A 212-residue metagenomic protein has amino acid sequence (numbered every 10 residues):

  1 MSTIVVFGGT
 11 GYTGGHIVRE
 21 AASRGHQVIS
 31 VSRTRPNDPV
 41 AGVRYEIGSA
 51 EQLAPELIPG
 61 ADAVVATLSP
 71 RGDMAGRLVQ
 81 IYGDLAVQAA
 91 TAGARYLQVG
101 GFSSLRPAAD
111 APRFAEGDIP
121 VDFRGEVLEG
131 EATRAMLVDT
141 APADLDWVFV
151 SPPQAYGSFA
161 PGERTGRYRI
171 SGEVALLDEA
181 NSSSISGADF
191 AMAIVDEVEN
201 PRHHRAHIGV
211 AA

Functional and structural regions predicted by a protein language model:
S2-R24: N-terminal Rossmann NAD(P)H-binding glycine-rich loop of SDR-like oxidoreductase domains
S30-N37, Q154: Short, polar loop motifs at secondary-structure junctions
P36-A92: NAD(P)H-binding glycine-rich loop region in Rossmannoid oxidoreductase-like domains and their noncatalytic homologs
Q98-V138: Catalytic loop of short-chain dehydrogenase/reductase
D110, A143-D144, G157-G166, E197-A206: Glycine/proline-rich active-site loop of Rossmann-fold NAD(P)-dependent oxidoreductases
E129, N181-D196, A206: Substrate-positioning beta->alpha
M136-S158: Conserved beta-loop-beta element that borders a ligand/cofactor-binding pocket
Y168-I185: A conserved pocket-lining segment of Rossmann-fold NAD(P)-dependent short-chain dehydrogenase/reductase
